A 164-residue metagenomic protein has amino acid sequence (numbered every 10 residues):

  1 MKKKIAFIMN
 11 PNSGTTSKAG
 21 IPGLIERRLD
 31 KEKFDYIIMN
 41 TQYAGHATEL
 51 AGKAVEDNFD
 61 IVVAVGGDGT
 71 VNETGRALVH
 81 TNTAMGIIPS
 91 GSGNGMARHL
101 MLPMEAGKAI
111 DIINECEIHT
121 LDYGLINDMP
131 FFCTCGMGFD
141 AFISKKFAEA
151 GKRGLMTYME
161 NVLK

Functional and structural regions predicted by a protein language model:
M1-V62: ATP/NTP phosphate-donor binding region
S13, V71, S92: Short, glycine/acidic-enriched loop or turn micro-motifs at the edges of active sites
I25, A47, T74, M96-A97 (+1 more regions): Hydrophobic packing residues within well-ordered alpha-helices of enzyme cores
E32, H80-A84, S90-K164: Catalytic core of DAGKc-family lipid kinases
G45-H46, G69, G138: Short alpha-helical
V63, G86: Short aromatic-hydrophobic micro-motifs that form the base-stacking/packing surface for donor nucleotide recognition
A64-D68: N-terminal glycine-rich "phosphate-gripper" loop used for MgATP/nucleotide binding and carboxylate activation
T70-T83: Short Gly/Thr/Asp-enriched flexible loops that form oxyanion-binding sites at enzyme active sites
